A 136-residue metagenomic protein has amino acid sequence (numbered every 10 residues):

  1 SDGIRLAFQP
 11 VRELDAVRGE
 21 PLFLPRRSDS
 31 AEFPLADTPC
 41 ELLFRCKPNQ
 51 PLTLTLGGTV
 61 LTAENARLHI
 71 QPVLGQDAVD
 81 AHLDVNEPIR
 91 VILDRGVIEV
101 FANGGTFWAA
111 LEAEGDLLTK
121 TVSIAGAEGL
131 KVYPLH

Functional and structural regions predicted by a protein language model:
S1-H136: Beta-rich accessory regions
